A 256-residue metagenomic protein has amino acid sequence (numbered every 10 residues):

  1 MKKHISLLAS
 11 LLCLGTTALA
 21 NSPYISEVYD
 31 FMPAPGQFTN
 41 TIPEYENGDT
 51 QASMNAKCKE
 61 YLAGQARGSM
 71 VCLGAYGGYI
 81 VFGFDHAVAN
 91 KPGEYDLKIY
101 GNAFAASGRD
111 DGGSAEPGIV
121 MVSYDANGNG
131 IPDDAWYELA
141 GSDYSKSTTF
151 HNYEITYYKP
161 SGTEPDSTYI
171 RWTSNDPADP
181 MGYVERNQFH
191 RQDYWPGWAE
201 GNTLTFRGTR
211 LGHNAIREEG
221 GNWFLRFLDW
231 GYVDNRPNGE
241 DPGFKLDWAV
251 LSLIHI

Functional and structural regions predicted by a protein language model:
M1-H4: Positively charged n-region of N-terminal signal peptides that target proteins for export
S6-A9, T39: Compositionally biased, intrinsically disordered low-complexity segments enriched in polar/proline residues
A9-G15: Bacterial N-terminal signal peptides
T16-A20: Sec/Tat signal peptide C-region and signal peptidase I cleavage site
N21-E116, A135, A140-H255: A domain-level signal for the mature, folded cores of soluble proteins
M121-D125: Predominantly extracellular/luminal cell-surface or secreted proteins
N129: Acidic carboxylate motifs that coordinate Ca2+ or other divalent cations, activating on Asp/Glu
